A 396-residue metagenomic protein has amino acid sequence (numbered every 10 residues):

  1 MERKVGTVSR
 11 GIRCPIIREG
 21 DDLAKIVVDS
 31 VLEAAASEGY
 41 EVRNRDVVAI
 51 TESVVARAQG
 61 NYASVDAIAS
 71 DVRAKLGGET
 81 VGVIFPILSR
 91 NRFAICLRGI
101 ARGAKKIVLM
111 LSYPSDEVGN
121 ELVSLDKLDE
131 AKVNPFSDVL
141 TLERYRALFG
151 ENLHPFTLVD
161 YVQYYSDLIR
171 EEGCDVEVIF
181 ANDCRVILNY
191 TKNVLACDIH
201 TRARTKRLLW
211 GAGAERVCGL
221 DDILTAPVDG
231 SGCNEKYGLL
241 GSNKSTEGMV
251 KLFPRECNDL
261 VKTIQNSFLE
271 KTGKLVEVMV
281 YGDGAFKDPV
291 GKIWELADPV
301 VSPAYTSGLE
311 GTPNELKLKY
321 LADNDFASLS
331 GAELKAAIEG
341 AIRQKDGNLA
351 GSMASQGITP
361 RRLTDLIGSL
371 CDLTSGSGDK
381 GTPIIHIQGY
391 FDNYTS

Functional and structural regions predicted by a protein language model:
M1-N44, S53-S396: Conserved mixed alpha/beta catalytic, RNA-binding, or beta-rich assembly cores of soluble enzyme, regulatory
